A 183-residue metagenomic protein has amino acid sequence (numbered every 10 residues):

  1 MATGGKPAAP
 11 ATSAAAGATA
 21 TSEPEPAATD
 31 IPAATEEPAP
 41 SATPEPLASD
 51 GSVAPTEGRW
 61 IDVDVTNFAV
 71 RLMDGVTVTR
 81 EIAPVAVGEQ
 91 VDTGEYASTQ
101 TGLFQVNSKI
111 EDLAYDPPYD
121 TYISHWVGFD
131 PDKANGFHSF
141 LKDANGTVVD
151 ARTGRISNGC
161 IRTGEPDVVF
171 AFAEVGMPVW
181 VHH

Functional and structural regions predicted by a protein language model:
M1-K6: Sec-dependent N-terminal signal peptides
A8-D112, S124-W126: Cell wall/extracellular polymer interaction/catalysis modules
T56, A97-T99, I110-H183: Exported/periplasmic cell-wall-interacting domains
